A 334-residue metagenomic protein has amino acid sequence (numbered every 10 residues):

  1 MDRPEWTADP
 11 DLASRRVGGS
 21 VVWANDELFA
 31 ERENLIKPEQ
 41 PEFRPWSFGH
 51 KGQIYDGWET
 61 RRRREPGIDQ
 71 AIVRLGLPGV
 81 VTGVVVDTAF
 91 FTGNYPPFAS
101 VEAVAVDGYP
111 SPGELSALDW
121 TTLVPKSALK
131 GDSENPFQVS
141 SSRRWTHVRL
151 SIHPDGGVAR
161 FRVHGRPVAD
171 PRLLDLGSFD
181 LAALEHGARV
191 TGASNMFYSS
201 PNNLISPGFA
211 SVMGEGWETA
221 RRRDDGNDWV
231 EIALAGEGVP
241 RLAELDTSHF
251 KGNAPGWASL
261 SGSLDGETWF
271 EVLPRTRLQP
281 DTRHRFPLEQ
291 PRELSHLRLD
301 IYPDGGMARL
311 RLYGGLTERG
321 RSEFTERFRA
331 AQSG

Functional and structural regions predicted by a protein language model:
M1-Q70, R74, R166-A235, K251-N253 (+1 more regions): Disordered, acidic Ser/Thr/Pro-rich linker "stalks" and the adjacent N-terminal cap of the next globular domain
H50-I54, P110-F137, N203-R222, W269-L288: Intrinsic, low-complexity N-terminal interaction/targeting segments
P78, W120-G157, N227, G238 (+1 more regions): Beta-sandwich interaction modules
G79-F90, L150, V239-H249, L299: A short beta-strand element within beta-rich, extracytoplasmic domains of secreted/secretory-pathway proteins
D87, E102-V106, H164, D246 (+2 more regions): Predominantly extracellular/luminal cell-surface or secreted proteins
N94-D107, N253-D265: Short, surface-exposed beta-strand/strand-loop-strand elements in extracellular ectodomains
I152, A220, H249-G252, A258-G334: C-terminal functional regions that serve as terminal interaction/effector modules
V158-A169, L312: Short, structured interface segments
